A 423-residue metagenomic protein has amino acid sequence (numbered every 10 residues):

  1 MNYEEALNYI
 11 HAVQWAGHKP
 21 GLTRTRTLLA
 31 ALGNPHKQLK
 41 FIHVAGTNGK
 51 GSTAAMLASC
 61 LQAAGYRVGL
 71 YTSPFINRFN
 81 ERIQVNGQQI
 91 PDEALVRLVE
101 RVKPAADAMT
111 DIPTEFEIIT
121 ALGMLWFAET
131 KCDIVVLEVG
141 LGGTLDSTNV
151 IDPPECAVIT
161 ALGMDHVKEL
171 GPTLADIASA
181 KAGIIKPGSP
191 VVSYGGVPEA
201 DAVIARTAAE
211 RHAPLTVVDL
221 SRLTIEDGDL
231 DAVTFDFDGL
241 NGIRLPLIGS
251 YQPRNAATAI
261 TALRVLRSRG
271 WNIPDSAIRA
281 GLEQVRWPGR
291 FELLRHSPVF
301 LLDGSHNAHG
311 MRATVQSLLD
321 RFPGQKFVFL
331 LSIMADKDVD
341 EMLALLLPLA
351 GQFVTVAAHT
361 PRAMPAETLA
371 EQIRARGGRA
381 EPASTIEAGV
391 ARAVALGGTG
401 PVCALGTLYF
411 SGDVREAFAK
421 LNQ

Functional and structural regions predicted by a protein language model:
M1-N48, S52-R67, I76-R78, E93 (+3 more regions): N-terminal leader/targeting and accessory segments in enzymes
H18, L22, R26-K37, A63-D152 (+2 more regions): ATP-dependent carboxylate-amine ligase catalytic core
Q38, I134-L137, L145-V158, L162-G163 (+3 more regions): Nucleotide phosphate-binding/pyrophosphate-handling subdomain across enzymes that bind or process nucleotide phosphates
T110, I118, K131-E138, P154-G239 (+2 more regions): Acidic, Mg2+-coordinating active-site environments of NTP-dependent enzymes
F127-D133, R269, D320-Q325, A393-P401: Glycine-rich phosphate-binding loop signature in dinucleotide/nucleotide-binding domains
G183-V191, R321-F327, L349-V354, G398: Short, surface-exposed connector motifs at secondary-structure boundaries
Y194-T216, L230-T234, V299-L302, A308 (+1 more regions): C-terminal helical cap/extension that packs against the catalytic core of soluble nucleotide-cofactor enzymes
T407: Active-site-proximal loop/hinge segments that shape catalytic or ion-binding/gating pockets
